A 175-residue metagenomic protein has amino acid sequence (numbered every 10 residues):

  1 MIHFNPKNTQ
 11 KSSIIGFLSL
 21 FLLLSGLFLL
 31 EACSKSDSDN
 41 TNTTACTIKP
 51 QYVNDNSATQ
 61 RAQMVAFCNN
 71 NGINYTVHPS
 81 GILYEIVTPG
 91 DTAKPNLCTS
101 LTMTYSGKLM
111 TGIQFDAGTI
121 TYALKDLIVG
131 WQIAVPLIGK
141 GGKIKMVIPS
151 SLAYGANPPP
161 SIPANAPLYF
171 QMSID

Functional and structural regions predicted by a protein language model:
I2-N5, S13, C33-D175: Cross-family detector of peptidyl-prolyl cis-trans isomerase
K11-L24: Sec-dependent N-terminal signal peptides
F28-A32: C-terminal motif of bacterial Sec signal peptides marking the signal peptidase cleavage site
